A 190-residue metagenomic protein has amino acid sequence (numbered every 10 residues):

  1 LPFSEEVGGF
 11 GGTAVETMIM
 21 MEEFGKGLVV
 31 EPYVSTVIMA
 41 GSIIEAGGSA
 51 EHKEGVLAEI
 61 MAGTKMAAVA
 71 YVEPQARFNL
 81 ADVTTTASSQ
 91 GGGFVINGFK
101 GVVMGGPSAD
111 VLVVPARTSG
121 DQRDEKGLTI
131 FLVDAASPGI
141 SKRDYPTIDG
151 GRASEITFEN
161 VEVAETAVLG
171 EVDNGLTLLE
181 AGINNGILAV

Functional and structural regions predicted by a protein language model:
L1-E54, A58-G63, M104-V111: Internal helix-loop-helix
S4, M20, S49, V69 (+4 more regions): Buried hydrophobic positions in well-ordered alpha/beta secondary-structure cores of metabolic enzymes
G11, G25-K26, G139-V190: Glycine-rich beta->alpha junctions and the first turn(s) of the following alpha-helix
G11-M21, N79-V83, V133, T157 (+1 more regions): Structural signature of FAD isoalloxazine-binding scaffolds in flavoprotein oxidoreductases
Y33, Q75-F78, V102-G105, D121-Q122 (+1 more regions): Short Gly/Pro-enriched turn/cap motifs at secondary-structure boundaries
G63-V72: A short, Trp-centered hydrophobic/proline-enriched beta-strand micro-motif
T85-S88: A structural signal for short hydrophobic beta-strand segments in well-ordered beta-sheet cores
N97-S141: A short core secondary-structure module
